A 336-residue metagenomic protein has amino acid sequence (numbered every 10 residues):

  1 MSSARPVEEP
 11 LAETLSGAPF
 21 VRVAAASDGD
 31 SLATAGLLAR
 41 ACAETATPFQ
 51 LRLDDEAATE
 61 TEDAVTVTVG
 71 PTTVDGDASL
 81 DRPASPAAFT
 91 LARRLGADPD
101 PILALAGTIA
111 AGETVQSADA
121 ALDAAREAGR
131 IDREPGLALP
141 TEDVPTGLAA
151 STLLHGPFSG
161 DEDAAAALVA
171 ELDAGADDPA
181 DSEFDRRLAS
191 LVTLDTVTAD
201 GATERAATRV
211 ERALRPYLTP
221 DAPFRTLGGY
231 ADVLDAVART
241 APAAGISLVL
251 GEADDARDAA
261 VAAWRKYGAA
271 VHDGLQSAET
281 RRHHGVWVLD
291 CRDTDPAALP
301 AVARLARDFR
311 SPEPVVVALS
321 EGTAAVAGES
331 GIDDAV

Functional and structural regions predicted by a protein language model:
M1-Y230, V237, P242-V336: Replace "Mg2+/Mn2+-dependent" with "divalent metal-dependent
